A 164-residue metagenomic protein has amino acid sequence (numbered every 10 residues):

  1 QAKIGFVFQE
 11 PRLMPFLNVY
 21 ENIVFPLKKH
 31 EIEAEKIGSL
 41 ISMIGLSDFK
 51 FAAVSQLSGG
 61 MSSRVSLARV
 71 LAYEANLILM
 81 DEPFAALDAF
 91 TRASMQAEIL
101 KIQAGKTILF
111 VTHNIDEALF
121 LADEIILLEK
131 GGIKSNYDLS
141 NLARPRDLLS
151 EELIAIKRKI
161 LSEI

Functional and structural regions predicted by a protein language model:
Q9-M14, G105, N114: Catalytic "switch" loops of ABC-type ATPases
L17-V24: Short coil-to-helix segment of the ABC ATPase nucleotide-binding domain corresponding to the Q-loop/switch region
I32-F49: Conserved ABC ATPase "signature" region
A53-L57, M61: Conserved ABC ATPase signature
I78-D81: Catalytic Walker B motif of ABC-type/P-loop ATPase nucleotide-binding domains
R92-A104: Helical segment within the ABC ATPase nucleotide-binding domain
K130-R158: Conserved beta-strand-loop-alpha-helix hinge in the C-terminal portion of ABC ATPase nucleotide-binding domains
